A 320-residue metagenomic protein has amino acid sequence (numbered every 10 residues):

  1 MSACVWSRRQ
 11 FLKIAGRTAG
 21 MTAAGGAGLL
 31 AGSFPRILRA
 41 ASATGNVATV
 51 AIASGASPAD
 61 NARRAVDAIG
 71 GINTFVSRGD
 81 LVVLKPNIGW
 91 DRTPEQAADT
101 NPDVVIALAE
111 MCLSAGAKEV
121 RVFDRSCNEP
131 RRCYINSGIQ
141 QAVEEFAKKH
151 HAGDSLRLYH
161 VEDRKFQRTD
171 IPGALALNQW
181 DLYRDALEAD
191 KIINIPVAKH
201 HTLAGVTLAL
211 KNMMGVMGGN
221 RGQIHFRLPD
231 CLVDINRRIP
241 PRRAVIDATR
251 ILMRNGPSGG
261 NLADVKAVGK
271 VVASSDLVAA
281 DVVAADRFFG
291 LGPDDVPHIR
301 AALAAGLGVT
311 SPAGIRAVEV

Functional and structural regions predicted by a protein language model:
S2-V320: N-terminal and secondary-structure boundary signal
